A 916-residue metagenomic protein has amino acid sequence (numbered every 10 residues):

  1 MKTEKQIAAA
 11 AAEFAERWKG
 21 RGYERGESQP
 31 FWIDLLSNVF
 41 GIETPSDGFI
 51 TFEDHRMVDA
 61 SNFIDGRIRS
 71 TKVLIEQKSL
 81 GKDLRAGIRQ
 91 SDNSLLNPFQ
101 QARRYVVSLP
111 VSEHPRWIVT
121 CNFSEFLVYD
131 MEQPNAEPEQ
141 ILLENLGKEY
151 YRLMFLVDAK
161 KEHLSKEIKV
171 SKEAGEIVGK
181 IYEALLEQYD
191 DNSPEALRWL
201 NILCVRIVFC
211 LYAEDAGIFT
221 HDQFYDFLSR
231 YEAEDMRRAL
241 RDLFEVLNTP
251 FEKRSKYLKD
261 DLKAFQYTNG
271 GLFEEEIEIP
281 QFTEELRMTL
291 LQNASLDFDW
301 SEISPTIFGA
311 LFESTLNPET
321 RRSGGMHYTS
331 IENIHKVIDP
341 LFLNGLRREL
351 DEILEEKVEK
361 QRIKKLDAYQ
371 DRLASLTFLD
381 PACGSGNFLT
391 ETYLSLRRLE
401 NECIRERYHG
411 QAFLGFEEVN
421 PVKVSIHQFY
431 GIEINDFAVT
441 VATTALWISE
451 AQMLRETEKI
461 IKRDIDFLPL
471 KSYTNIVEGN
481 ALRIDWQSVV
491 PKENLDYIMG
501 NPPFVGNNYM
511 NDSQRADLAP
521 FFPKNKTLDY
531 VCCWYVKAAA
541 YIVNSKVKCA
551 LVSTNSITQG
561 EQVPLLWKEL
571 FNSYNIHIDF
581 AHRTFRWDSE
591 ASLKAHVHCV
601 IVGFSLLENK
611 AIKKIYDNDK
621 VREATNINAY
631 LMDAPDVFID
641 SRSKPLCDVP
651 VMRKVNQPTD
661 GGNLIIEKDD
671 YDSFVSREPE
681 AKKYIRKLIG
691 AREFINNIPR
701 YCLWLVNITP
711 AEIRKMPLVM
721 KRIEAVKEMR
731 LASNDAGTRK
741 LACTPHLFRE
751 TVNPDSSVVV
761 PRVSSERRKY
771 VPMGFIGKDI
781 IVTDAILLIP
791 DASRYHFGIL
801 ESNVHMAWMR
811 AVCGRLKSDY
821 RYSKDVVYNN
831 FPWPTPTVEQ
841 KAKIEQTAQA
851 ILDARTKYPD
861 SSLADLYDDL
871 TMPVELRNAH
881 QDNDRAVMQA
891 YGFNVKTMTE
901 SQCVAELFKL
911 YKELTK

Functional and structural regions predicted by a protein language model:
M1-W117, E132-N135: A short, conserved, highly charged catalytic patch centered on acidic carboxylates
K2-G20, L95, C121-S124, Q140-S395 (+15 more regions): Preference for the N-terminal adenyl/adenosyl cofactor-binding alpha/beta module
E13-R21, L84-R89, E162-E167, L185-P194 (+13 more regions): Glycine- and acidic
W32-S37, N97-I118, G415, A445 (+3 more regions): Metal-dependent nuclease catalytic cores in nucleic-acid-processing enzymes, especially RNase H-like/related
P45-I50, Q223-F227, E349-A374, L396-H427 (+1 more regions): Flexible phosphate/Mg2+-sensing switch loops adjacent to catalytic phosphate-binding sites
H55-N62, P110, W117, E125-E173 (+20 more regions): Signature of N6-adenine DNA methyltransferases within the class I
R103, C532, N618-Q846, K912-K916: Polybasic, glycine- and aromatic-enriched phosphate-binding surface used to engage nucleic acids
C383, L718-V726, Y828-K916: Non-catalytic DNA-recognition/assembly elements of restriction-modification systems
